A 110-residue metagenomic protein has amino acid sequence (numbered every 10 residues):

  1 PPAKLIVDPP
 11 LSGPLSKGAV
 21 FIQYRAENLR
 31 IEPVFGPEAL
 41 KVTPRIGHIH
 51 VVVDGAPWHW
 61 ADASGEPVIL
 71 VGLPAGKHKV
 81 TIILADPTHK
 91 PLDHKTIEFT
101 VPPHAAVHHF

Functional and structural regions predicted by a protein language model:
P1-V20, V107-F110: Short, compositionally biased P/S/T/A/G/V-rich stretches that sit at domain boundaries
D8, R25-K41: Short amphipathic, basic-aromatic surface patches that mediate peripheral association with negatively charged
P33-E38, W60, T88-H94: Beta-sandwich strand segments
H48-V51: Short beta-strand elements bearing conserved aromatic residues within extracellular beta-rich modules
P57-G65, V71: Short beta-strand segments within Ig-like beta-sandwich modules, predominantly Fibronectin type-III
L70-K77: Surface-exposed, short loops/turns at beta-strand junctions within beta-sandwich domains
I83-P87: Beta-strand-rich extracellular modules
